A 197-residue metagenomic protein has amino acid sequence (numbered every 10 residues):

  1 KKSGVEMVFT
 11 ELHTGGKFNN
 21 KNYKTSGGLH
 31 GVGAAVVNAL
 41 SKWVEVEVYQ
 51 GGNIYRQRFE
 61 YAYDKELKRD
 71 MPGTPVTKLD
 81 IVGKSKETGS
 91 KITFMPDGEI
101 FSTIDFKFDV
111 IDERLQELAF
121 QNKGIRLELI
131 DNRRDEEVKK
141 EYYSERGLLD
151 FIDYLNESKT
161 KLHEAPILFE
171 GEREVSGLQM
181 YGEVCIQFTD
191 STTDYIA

Functional and structural regions predicted by a protein language model:
K1-P96, F101: GHKL (Bergerat-fold) ATPase N-terminal catalytic module, capturing the glycine-rich phosphate-binding loop and acidic
N19-N22, N38, N53, N122 (+3 more regions): Detector for Asparagine
Y23-H30, F101-F108, E137-E145: Conserved phosphate/pyrophosphate-binding and hydrolysis machinery centered on Walker-type P-loop NTPases, extending
N38, Y49, K84-K86, A119-Q121 (+2 more regions): A generic structural signal for short, solvent-exposed coil/turn residues that cap or connect secondary-structure
R58, T103-F106, I196: Short, charged, solvent-exposed linker or helix-capping segments at domain edges/interfaces that act as flexible hinges
T74-K78, D109, Q116-E117, G124 (+1 more regions): GHKL/Histidine-kinase-like ATPase module
G83-R133: ATP-binding catalytic core of ATPases
